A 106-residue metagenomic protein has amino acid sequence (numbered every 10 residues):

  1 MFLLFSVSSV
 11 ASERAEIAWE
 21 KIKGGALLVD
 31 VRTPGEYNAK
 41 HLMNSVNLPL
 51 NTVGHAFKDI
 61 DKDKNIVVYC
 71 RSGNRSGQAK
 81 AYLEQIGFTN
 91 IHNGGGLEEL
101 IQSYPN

Functional and structural regions predicted by a protein language model:
F2-A26, G35-N65, N74-N106: Rhodanese-like catalytic fold shared by cysteine-dependent sulfurtransferases and DSP/PTP-type phosphatases
V29-D30: Structural scaffold elements adjacent to functional motifs in cytosolic proteins
Y69: Short, surface-exposed ligand- or partner-binding patches at beta-edge/loop junctions that are enriched in aromatics
